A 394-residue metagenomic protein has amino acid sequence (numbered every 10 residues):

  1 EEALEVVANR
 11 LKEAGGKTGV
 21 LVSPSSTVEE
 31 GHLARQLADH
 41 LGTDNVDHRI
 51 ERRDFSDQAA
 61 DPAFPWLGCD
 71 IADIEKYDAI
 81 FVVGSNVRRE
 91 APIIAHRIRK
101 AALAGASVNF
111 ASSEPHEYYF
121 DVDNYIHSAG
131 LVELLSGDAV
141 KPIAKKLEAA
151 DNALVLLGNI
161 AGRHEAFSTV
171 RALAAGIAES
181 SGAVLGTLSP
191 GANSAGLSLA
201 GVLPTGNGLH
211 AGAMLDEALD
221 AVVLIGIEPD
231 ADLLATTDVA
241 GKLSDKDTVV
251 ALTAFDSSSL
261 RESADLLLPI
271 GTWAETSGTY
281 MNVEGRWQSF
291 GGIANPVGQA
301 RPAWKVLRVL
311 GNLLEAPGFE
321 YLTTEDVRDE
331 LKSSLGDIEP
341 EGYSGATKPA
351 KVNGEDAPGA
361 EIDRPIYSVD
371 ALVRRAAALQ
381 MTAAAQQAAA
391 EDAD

Functional and structural regions predicted by a protein language model:
E1-T276, L310-G318, G336-D394: Catalytic alpha/large subunits of respiratory electron-transfer oxidoreductases, centered on bis-MGD molybdoenzymes
L156-G158, G291-V297, L322: Short, solvent-exposed helix-loop connector elements
L173, A303-V306: Stable alpha-helical elements in mature extracytoplasmic
A274-P296, L307-G311: Glycine/threonine-rich phosphate-binding loop and adjacent beta-strand/alpha-helix elements that clamp
W304, P317-G336: Internal, active-site/partner-interface "lid" segment
